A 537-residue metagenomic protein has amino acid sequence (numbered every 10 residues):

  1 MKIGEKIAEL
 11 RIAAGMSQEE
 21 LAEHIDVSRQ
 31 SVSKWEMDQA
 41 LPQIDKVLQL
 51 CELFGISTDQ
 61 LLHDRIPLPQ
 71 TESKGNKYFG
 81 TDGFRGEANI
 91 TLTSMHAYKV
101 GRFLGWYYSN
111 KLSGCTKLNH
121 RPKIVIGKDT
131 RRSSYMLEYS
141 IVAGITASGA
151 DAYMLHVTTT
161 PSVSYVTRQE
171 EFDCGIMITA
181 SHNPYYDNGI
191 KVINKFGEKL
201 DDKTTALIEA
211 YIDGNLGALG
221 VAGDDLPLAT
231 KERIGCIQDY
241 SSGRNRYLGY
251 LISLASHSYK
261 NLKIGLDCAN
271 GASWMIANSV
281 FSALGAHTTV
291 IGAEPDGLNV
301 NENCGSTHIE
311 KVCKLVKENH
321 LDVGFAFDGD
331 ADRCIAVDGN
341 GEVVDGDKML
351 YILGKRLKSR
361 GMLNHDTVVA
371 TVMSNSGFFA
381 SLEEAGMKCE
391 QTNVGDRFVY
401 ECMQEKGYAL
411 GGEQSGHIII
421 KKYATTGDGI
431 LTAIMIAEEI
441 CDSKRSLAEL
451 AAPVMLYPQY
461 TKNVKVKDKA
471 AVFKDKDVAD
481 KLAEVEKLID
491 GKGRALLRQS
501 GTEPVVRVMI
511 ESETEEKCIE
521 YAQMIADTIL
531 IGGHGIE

Functional and structural regions predicted by a protein language model:
M1-A13: A short, Lys/Arg-rich alpha-helix, primarily the initiator
G15-K34: Short alpha-helical DNA-recognition segment
Q43-Q60: DNA major-groove recognition helix of helix-turn-helix/homeodomain DNA-binding modules
L68-A143, A147-S148, C236-L262, A470-A471: An N-terminal, well-structured beta->alpha segment
E87, S113, N188-K317: Gly/Ser/Thr-enriched, mixed-charge loops and adjacent short helices that form phosphate/oxyanion-binding elements
S113-G114, K123-D187, S279-V337: N-terminal small/polar loop signature for handling phosphorylated ligands or for N-terminal nucleophile
L155, A210-L248, S253, G339-G412 (+1 more regions): Proline/glycine-rich low-complexity loops and linkers
V323, R360-E537: Phosphate-binding and adjacent anionic-ligand microenvironments
